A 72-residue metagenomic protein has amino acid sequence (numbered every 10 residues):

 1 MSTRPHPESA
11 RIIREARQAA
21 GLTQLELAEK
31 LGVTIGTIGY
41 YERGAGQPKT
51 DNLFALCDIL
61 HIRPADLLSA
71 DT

Functional and structural regions predicted by a protein language model:
M1-A19: A short, Lys/Arg-rich alpha-helix, primarily the initiator
M1-R4, Y40, D58, L68-T72: Short, charged recognition helix plus adjacent turn of helix-turn-helix-like nucleic-acid-binding domains
I12, T23, K49-N52, R63: Residues that mark the N-terminal boundary/hinge immediately upstream of a DNA-recognition element
Q18, E29, D58: Alpha-helical residues within the helix-turn-helix
G21-Y40: Short alpha-helical DNA-recognition segment
G32, D51-D66: DNA major-groove recognition helix of helix-turn-helix/homeodomain DNA-binding modules
